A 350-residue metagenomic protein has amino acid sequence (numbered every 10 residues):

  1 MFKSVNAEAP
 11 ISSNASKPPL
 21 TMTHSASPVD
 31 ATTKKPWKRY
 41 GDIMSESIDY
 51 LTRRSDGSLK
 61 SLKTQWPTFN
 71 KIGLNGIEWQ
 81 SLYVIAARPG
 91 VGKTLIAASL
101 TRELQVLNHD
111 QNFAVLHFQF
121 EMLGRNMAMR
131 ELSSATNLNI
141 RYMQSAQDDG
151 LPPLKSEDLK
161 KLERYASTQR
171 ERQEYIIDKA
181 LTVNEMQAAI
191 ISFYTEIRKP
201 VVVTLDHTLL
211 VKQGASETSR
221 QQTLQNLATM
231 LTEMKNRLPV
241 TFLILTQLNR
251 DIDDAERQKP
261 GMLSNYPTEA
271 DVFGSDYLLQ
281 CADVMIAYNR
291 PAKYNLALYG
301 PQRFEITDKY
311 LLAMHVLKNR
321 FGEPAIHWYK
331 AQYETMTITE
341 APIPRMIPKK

Functional and structural regions predicted by a protein language model:
F2-S45, N137, R141-Q144, P152 (+5 more regions): C-terminal regions of RecA-like/P-loop NTPase motor modules
V29-L138: The Walker A/P-loop phosphate-binding site
D49, T64, K71-G73, V106-K199 (+2 more regions): Cytosolic-facing regulatory segments adjacent to core modules
Y83-I85, L116-F118, I177, L243 (+2 more regions): Hydrophobic/aromatic beta-strand patches that form the interior of the parallel beta-sheet core in alpha/beta enzyme
V91-T94, L123-M127, L210-G214, R250-D254 (+2 more regions): Flexible loop/turn segments at secondary-structure boundaries
Q119-M122, I244-N249, R320: A short beta-strand-to-loop transition that corresponds to the Sensor-1 phosphate-sensing loop of AAA+ P-loop ATPases
Q173-M234: Phosphate-binding/switch loop-helix module in NTP-utilizing enzymes
T204, V240-T246: Structural recognition of the conserved hydrophobic beta-strand(s) that form the central parallel beta-sheet of P-loop
